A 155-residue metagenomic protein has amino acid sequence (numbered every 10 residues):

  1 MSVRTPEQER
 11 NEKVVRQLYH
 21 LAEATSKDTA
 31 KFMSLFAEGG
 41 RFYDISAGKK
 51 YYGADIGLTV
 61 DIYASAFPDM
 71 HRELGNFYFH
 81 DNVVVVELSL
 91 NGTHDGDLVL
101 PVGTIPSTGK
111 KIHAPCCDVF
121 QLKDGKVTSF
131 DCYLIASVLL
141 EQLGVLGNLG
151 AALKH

Functional and structural regions predicted by a protein language model:
R4-G39: Short acidic-aromatic low-complexity motifs
P6, I105-S107, L140-L146: A short acidic/glycine-rich loop-to-helix N-cap element
T29-G96: A solvent-exposed, acidic/Ser-Thr-rich amphipathic alpha-helical stretch
H71-E73, I112-C117: Short, surface-exposed coil-to-beta transition loops
H80, I105-A114: A generic structural micro-feature
G96-S107: Short, surface-exposed loop/helix-turn segments at secondary-structure junctions that function as lids/hinges flanking
P115-I135: A contiguous, mid-protein "functional segment" used to position or interact with cofactors/ions or partner subunits
T128-H155: Low-complexity, intrinsically disordered terminal/linker segments enriched in charged and Gly/Pro repeats
